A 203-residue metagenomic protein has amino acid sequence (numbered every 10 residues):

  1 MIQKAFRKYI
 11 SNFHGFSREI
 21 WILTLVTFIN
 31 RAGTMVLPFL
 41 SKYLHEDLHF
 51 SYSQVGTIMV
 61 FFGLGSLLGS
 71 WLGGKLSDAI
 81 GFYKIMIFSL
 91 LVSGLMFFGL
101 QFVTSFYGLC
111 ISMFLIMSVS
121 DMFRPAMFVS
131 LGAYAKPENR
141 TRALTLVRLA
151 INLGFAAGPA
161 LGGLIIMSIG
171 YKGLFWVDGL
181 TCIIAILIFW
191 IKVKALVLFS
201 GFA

Functional and structural regions predicted by a protein language model:
F16-M59: Helix-loop boundary and gating motifs at the non-cytosolic
M35, G63-L67, W71, F155-A156: Residue-level signature of mid-helix packing/kink "hotspots" within the transmembrane helices of 12-pass Major
H49, G81, F102-Y107: Helix-breaking motifs and short loop linkers at transmembrane-helix boundaries and internal kinks in secondary membrane
G69-G81, I166: Helix-to-loop junctions at the C-terminal end of transmembrane segments in multipass secondary transporters
L91-T104: C-terminal ends and interior cores of transmembrane alpha-helices in multi-pass membrane transporters/permeases
F114-I151: Cytoplasmic helix-loop-helix junction between adjacent transmembrane helices in 12-TM secondary transporters
F175-W190: Symmetry-related core transmembrane helices of the 12-TM Major Facilitator Superfamily/SLC fold
